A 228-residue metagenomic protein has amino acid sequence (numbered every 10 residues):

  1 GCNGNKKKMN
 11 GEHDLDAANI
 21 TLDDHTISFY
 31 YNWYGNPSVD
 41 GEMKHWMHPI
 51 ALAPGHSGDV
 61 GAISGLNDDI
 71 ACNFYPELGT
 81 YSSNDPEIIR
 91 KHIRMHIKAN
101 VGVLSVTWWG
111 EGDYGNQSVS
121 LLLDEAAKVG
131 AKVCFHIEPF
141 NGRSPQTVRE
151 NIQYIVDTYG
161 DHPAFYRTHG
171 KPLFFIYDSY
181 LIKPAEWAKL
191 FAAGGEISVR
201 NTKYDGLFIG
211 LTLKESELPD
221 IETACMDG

Functional and structural regions predicted by a protein language model:
M9-G228: Glycan-processing catalytic domains of CAZymes
